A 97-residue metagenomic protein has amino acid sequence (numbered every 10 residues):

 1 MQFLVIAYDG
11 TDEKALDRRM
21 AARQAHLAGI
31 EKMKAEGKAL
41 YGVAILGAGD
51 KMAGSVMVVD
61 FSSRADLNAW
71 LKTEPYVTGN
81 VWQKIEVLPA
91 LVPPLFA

Functional and structural regions predicted by a protein language model:
M1-A97: Conserved, structured core segments of small domains
